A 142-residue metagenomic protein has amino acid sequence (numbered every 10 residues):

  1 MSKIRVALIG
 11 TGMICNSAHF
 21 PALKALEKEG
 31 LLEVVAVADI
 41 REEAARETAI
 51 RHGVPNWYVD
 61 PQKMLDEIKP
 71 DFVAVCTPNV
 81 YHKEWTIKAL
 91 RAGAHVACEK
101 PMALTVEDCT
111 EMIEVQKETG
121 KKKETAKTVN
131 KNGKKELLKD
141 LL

Functional and structural regions predicted by a protein language model:
M1-H52: N-terminal Rossmann-like dinucleotide-binding module
R5, E33, K69-D71, H95 (+1 more regions): Structural signature of beta-strand start/N-cap positions in the alpha/beta core of ABC transporter nucleotide-binding
I14-C15, Y81, L104, N130: Glycine-/small-residue-rich active-site loops that bind phosphorylated ligands and cofactors
S17, L31, E42, Y58-Q62 (+2 more regions): Structural motif corresponding to alpha-helix initiation and N-cap regions
E27-L31, A92, E118-K121: Short helix-capping segments at alpha-helix termini
H52-V115: Beta-loop-alpha module in the N-terminal Rossmann-like domain of NAD(P)-dependent dehydrogenases, especially those
A97, A103-L142: A contiguous active-site-proximal alpha/beta segment in oxidoreductase catalytic domains
